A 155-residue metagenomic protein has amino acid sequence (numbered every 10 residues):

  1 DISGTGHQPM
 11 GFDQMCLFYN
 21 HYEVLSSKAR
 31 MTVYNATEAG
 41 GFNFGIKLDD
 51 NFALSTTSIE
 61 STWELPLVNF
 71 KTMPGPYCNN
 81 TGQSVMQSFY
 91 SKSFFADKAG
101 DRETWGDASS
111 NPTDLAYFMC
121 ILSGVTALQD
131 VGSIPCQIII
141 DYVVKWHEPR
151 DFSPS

Functional and structural regions predicted by a protein language model:
D1-S155: Capsid-like jelly-roll
